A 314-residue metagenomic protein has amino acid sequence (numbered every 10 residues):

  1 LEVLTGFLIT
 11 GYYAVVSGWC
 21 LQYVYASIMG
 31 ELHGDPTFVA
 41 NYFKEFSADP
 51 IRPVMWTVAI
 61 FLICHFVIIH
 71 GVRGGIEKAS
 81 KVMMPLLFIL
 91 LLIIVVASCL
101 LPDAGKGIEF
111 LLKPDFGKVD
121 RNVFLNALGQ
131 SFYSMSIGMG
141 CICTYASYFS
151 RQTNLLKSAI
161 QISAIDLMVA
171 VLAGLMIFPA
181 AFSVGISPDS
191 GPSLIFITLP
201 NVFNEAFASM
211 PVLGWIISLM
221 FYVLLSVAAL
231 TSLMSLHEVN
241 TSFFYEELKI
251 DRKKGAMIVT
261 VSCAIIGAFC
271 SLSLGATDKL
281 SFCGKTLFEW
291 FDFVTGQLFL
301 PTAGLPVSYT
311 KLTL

Functional and structural regions predicted by a protein language model:
L1, A14-R73, G105-L125, S193-F196 (+2 more regions): Inter-helical loop and helix-membrane interface segments of multi-pass membrane transporters/permeases
L1-T10, A59-V82, T144-Q152, L233 (+1 more regions): Membrane-water interface regions at transmembrane-helix termini and the short interhelical loops of multi-pass membrane
E2-Q22, L86-V95, I165-P179, I258-F269 (+1 more regions): Hydrophobic alpha-helical membrane-insertion segments
L4-Y12, A59-F66, A79, L125-S136 (+4 more regions): Hydrophobic alpha-helical transmembrane segments of multi-pass membrane proteins
S17-A48, Y148-Q152, K157, Q161-V169 (+2 more regions): Helix-loop-helix connectors at the membrane interface of multi-pass transporters/channels
P50, V54-M55, I165-V171, G214-S218 (+2 more regions): Loop-to-transmembrane helix boundary motifs in multi-pass membrane proteins
E77, K81-L230, K254-G255: Membrane-embedded translocation segments of transport machinery
T310-T313: Conserved small/polar residues in nucleotide/adenosyl-binding loops
